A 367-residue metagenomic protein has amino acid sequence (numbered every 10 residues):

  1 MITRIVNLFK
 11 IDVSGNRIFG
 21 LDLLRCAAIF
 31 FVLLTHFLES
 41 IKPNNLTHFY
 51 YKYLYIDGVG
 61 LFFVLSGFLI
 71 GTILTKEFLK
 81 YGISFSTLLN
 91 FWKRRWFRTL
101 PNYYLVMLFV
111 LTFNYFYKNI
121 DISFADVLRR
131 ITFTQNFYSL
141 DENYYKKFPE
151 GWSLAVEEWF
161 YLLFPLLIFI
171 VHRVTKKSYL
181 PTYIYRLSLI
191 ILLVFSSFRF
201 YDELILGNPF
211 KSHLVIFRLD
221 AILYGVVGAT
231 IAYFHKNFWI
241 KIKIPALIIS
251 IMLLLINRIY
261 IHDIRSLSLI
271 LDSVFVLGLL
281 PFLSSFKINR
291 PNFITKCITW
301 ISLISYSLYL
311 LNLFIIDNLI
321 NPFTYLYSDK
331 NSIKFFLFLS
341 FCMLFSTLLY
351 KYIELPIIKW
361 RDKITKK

Functional and structural regions predicted by a protein language model:
I2-G20, A27-F30, L34-I56, I70-L89 (+5 more regions): Alpha-helical transmembrane segments in multi-pass integral membrane proteins
G15-L21, Y81-Y104, D121, V156 (+2 more regions): Membrane-interfacial loop-to-helix junctions in multi-pass inner-membrane proteins
D22, C26-I29, G60, S66 (+6 more regions): Residues within membrane-spanning alpha-helices of integral membrane proteins, especially the hydrophobic core/packing
A27-L33, L61-V64, F91-R95, L105-F109 (+2 more regions): Structural preference for long, well-ordered alpha-helical segments in enzyme cores
F63, F68-T75, R95-A125: Specific transmembrane helices
W96, L100-Y104, L108, E158-L163 (+6 more regions): Hydrophobic, lipid-facing residues on alpha-helical transmembrane segments of integral membrane proteins
D126-N143: Extracytosolic (periplasmic/ER-lumenal) interhelical loops and adjacent juxtamembrane/interface segments of multi-pass
Y144-L166: Function-critical hydrophobic alpha-helical transmembrane segments in multi-pass membrane proteins
